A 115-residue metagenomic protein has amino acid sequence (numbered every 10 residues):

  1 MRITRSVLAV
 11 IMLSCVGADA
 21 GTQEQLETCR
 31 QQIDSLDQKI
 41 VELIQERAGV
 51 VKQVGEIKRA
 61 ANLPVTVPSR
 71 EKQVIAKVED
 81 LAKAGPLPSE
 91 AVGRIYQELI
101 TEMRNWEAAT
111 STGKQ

Functional and structural regions predicted by a protein language model:
M1-L8: Bacterial N-terminal signal peptides that target proteins for export
I3, A20-Q115: Domain-level signature for soluble enzymes in the chorismate/prephenate branch of the shikimate pathway
L13-G17: N-terminal signal peptide c-region/cleavage motif recognized by signal peptidases
